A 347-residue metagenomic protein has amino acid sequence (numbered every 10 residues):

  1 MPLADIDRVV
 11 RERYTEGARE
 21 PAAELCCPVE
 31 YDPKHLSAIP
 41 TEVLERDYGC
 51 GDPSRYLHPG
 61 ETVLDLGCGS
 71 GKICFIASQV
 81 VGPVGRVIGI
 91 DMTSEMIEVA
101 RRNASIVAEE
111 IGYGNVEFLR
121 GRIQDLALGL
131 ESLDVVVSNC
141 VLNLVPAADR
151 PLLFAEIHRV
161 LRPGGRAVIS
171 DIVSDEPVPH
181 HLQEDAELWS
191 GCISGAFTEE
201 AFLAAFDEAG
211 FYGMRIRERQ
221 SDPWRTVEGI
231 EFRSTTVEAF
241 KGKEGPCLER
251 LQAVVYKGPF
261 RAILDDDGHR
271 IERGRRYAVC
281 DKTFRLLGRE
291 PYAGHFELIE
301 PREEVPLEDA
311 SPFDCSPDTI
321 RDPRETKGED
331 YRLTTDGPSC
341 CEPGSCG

Functional and structural regions predicted by a protein language model:
C26-T62, I76, V80: Conserved alpha-helix/loop element of class I SAM-dependent methyltransferases that forms part of the SAM/SAH-binding
H58-L126: Class I SAM-dependent methyltransferase SAM/SAH-binding core
Q124-V136: A short acidic, Gly/Pro-enriched loop at the edge of an enzyme's catalytic core that lines a small-molecule cofactor
D134-A148: A short SAM/SAH-binding and catalytic strip from SAM-dependent methyltransferases
P151-R166: A short glycine-rich, Lys/Arg-flanked "PGG" loop and its adjoining helix->strand segment in the class I
S174-I193: Short, glycine-/aromatic-enriched active-site segment of Class I SAM-dependent methyltransferases
G195-G210: Short alpha-helix
A209-G347: C-terminal lobe and adjacent flexible extensions of AdoMet/dcAdoMet transferase-like proteins
